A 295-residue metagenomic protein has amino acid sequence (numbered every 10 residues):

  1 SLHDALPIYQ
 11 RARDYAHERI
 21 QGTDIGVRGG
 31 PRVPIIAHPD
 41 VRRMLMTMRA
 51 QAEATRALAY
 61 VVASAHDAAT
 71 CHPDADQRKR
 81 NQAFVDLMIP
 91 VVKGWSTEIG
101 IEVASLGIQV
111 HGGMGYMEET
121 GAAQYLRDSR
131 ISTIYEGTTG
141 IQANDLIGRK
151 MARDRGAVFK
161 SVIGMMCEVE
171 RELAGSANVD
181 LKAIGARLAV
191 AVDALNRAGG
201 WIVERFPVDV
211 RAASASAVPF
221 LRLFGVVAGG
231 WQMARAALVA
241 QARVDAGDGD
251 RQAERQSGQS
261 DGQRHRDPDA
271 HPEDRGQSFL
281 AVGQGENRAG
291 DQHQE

Functional and structural regions predicted by a protein language model:
L2-L6: Short, small-residue-biased leader/transition segments that mark boundaries at the very start of proteins
E18-A50: Terminal amphipathic helices with adjacent charged low-complexity linkers/tails
H38-V41, M48-A59, A65, G140 (+3 more regions): Extended, well-ordered alpha-helical scaffold/bundle regions in very large, multi-domain proteins
M46-R56, P90, G94-I101, A186-A189 (+3 more regions): Generic structural signal for well-ordered, non-transmembrane alpha-helical segments in soluble/cytosolic regions
E53-K93, G199-A215, A236-D248: C-terminal helix-coil-helix/basic helical segment that borders enzyme active sites and/or dimer interfaces and provides
V61, K79, A83-S161: Alpha-helix capping/hinge segments and adjacent helical runs
R153, M165-R255, R266: C-terminal amphipathic alpha-helical interaction region
Q252-E295: Short, strongly patterned local motifs
